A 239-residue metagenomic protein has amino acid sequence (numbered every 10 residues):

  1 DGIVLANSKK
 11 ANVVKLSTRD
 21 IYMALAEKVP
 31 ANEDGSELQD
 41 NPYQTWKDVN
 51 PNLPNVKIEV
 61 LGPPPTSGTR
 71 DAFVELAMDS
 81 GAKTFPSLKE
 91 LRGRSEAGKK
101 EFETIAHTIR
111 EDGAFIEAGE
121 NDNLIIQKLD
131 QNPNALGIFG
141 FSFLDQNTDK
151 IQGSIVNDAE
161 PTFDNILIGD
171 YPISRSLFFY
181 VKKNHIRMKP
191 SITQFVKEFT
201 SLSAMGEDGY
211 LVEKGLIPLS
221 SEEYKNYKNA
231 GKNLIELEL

Functional and structural regions predicted by a protein language model:
D1-L239: Flexible loop/hinge segments at secondary-structure junctions
